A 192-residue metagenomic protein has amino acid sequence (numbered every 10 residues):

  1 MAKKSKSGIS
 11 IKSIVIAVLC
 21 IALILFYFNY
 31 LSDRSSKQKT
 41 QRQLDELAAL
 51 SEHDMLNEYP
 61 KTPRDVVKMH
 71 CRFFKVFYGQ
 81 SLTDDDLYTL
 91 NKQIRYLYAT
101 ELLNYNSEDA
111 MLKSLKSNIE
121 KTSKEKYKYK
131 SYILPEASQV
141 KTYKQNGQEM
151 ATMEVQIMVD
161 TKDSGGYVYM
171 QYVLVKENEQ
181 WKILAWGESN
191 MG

Functional and structural regions predicted by a protein language model:
M1-A48: Amphipathic, hydrophobic N-terminal targeting peptides for secretion and organelle import
L23-N29, L50-S51, N104-M111, K126-Y132 (+1 more regions): Short low-complexity stretches enriched in small and charged residues
S36-D45, G165-G192: Short beta-strand edge/turn micro-motifs at domain boundaries
E46-K124: Core segments of small alpha/beta cavity-forming domains
V66, A151, V168-M170: Hydrophobic core residues within well-ordered beta-strands of beta-rich domains
A99, K162-G165: Glycine-centered tight beta-turn/hairpin loop motif at sheet-sheet or coil-to-beta transitions
D109, N146, V155-V159, Y172 (+1 more regions): A mature extracytoplasmic/lumenal domain signature
S114-T161: Surface-exposed, charged secondary-structure patches
